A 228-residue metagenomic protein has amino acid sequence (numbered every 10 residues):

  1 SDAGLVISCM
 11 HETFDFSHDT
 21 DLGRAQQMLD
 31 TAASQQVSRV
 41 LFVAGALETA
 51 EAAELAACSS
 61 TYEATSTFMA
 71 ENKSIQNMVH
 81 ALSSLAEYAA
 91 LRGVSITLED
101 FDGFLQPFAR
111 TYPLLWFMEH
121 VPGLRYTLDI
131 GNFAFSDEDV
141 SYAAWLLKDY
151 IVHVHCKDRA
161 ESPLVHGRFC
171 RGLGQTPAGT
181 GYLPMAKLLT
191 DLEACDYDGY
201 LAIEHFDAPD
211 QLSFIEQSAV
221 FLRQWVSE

Functional and structural regions predicted by a protein language model:
D2, V6, S17-Y126: Active-site acidic/histidine proton-transfer and metal-coordination neighborhood in alpha/beta enzyme cores
M10, S84-Y182: Acidic/histidine-rich catalytic cores of soluble enzymes
D15, G45, R159, F206: Flexible loop residues that form catalytic and substrate-binding hotspots at small-molecule/glycan-binding clefts
T20-T31, S136-A144, M185: Short, acidic/polar
A32, I96, D129, V154 (+3 more regions): Conserved, mostly hydrophobic/aromatic
G181-A194: A short, acidic, amphipathic alpha-helical segment used as a generic capping/interface helix at domain edges
A202-Q211: A short, acidic, flexible beta-alpha connecting loop/helix-capping segment that sits on the rim of active
L212-E228: C-terminal helical cap(s) of enzyme catalytic domains, especially alpha/beta-barrels
